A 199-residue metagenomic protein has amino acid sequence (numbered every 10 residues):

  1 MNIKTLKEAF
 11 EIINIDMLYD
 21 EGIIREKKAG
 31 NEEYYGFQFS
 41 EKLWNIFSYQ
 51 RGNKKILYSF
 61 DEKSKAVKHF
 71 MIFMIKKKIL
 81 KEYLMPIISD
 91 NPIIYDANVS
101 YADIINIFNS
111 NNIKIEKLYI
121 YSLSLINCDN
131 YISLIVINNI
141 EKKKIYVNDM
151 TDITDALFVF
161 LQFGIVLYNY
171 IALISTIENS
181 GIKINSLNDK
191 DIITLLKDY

Functional and structural regions predicted by a protein language model:
M1-Q38: Short N-terminal edge-element motif at the start of the domain
M17, G22, F47-R51, L57 (+2 more regions): C-terminal alpha-helical interaction appendages
K27-K55, F73, N130-V136: Short aromatic-glycine-(Arg/Gly/Cys) micro-motifs in beta-strand/loop hairpins
L43, K54, M71-E82, F160-G164: Charged, low-complexity, helix-prone segments enriched in Lys/Glu/Asp/Gln
R51-K63, K142-T151: A short, exposed loop/beta-hairpin motif centered on an aromatic-Gly-Thr core
H69-E116: Surface-exposed beta-loop interaction hotspot
S100-D191, K197-Y199: Intrinsically disordered, low-complexity, charge-dense segments enriched in Lys/Arg and Glu/Asp interspersed
